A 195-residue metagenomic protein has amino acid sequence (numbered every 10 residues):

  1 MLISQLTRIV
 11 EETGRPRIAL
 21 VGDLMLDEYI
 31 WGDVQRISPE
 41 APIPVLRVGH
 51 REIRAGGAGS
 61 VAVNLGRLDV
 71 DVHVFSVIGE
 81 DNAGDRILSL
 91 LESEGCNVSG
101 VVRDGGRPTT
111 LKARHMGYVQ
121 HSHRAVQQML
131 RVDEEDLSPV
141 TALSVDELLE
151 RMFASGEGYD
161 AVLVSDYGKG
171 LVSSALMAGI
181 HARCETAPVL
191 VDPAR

Functional and structural regions predicted by a protein language model:
M1-Q35, R47-A58, V63-R195: Ribokinase/PfkB-type carbohydrate-kinase core domain
R36-E40: Flexible glycine/proline-rich, aromatic-decorated loop/lid segments
A41-R47: Gly/Ser/Thr-rich active-site loops/lids in small-molecule metabolic enzymes that frequently grip phosphoryl groups
